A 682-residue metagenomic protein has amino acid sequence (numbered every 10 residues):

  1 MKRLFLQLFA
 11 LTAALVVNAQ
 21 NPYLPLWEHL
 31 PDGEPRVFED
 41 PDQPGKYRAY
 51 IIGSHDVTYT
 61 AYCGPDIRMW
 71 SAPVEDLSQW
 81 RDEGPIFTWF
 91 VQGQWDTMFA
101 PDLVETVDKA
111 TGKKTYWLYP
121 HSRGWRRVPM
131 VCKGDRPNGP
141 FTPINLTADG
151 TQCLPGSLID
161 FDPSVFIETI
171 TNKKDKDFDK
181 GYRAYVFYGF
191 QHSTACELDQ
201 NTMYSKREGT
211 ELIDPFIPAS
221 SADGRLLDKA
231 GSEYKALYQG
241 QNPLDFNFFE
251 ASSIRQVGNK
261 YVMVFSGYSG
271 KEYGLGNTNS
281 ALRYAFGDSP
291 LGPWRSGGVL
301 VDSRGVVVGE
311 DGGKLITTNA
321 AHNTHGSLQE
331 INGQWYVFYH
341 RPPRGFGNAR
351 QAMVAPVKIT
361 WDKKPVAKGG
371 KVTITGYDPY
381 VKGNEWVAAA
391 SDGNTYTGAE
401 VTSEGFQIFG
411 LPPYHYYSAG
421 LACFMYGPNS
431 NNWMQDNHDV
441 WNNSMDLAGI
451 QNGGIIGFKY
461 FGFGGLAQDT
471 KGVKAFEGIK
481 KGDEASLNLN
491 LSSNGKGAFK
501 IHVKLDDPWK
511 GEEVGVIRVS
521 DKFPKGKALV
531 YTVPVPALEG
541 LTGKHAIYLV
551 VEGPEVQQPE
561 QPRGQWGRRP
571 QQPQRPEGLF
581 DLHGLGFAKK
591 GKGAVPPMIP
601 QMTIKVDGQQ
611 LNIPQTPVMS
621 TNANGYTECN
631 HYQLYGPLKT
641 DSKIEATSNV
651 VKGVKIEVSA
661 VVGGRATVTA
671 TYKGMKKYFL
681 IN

Functional and structural regions predicted by a protein language model:
K2-A10: Sec-dependent signal peptide recognition, specifically the positively charged N-region followed immediately by
L8, L582, I599-M602: Short, Φ-rich (hydrophobic/aromatic) sequence segments
F9-N18: Hydrophobic h-region of N-terminal signal peptides that target proteins for export in Gram-negative bacteria
A19-V595: Carbohydrate-active catalytic/glycan-binding domains of CAZyme proteins, especially the secreted or lumenal ectodomains
G593-N682: Beta-rich interaction/scaffold domains
